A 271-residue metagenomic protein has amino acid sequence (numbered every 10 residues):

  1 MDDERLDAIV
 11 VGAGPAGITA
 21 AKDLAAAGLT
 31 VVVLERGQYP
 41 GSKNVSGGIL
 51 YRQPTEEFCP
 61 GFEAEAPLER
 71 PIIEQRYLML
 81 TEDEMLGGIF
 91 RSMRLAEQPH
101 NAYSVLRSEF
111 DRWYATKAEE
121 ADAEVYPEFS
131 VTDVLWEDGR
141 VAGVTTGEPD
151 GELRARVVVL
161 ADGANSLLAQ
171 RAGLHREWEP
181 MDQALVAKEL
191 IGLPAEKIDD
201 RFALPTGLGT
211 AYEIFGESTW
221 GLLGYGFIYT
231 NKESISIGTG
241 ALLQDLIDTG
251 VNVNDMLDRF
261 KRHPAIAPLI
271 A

Functional and structural regions predicted by a protein language model:
D3-V33: N-terminal Rossmann-like FAD-binding beta1-loop-alpha1 element of flavoenzymes
A16, Y39, N165: Conserved Rossmann-like nucleotide-cofactor binding loop
A27, G37-D83: N-terminal FAD cofactor-binding segment of flavoenzymes
P71-Y103, S108, G207, Y212-G216: Aromatic- and Gly/Pro-rich amphipathic surface segment
A96-T116, L246-N252: Short beta-strand to alpha-helix junction loop
K117-A265: Predominantly flavin-linked oxidoreductase catalytic cores and closely associated redox partners
A267-A271: A glycine-rich dinucleotide-binding beta-alpha-beta segment and adjacent secondary-structure elements that constitute
